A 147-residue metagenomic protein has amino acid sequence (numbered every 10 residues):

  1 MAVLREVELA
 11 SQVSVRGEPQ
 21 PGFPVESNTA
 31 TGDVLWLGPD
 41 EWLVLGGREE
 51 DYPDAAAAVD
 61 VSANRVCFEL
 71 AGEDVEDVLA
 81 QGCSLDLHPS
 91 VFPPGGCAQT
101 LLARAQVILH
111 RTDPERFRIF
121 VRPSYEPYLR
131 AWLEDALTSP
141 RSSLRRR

Functional and structural regions predicted by a protein language model:
M1-R147: Basic, glycine/lysine-rich polyanion-binding surfaces/domains
